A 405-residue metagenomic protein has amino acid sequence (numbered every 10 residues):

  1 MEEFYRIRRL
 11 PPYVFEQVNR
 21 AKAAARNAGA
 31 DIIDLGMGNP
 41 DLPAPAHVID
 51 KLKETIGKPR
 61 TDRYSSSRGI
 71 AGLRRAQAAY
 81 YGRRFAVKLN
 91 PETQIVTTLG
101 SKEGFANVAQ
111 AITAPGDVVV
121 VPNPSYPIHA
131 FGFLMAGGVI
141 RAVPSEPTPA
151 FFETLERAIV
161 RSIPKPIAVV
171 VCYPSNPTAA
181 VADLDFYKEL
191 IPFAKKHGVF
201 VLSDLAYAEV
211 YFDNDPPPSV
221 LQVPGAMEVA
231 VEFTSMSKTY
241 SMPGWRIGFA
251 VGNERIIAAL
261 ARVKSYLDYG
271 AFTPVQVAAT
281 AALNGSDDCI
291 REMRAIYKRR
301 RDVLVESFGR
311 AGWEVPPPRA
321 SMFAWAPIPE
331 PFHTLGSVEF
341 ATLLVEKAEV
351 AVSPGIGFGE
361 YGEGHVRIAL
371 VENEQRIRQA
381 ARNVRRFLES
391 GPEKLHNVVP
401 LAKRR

Functional and structural regions predicted by a protein language model:
E2-G100, N107, A282-G285, S390-K394 (+1 more regions): N-terminal small-domain helix-loop-helix segment of the aminotransferase-like
A25-A28, A136, K196-H197, A311 (+1 more regions): Helix C-cap/helix->beta junction micro-motif
V87, H333-G336, L343-S353, G357-R405: PLP-dependent enzyme catalytic core of the Aspartate aminotransferase-like
A111-F133: Conserved PLP-anchoring active-site segment centered on the Schiff-base-forming lysine
R141, S145-N214: Active-site phosphate-binding strand-loop segment of PLP-dependent enzymes
V223, M227-K298, D302-A311, F387-L388 (+1 more regions): Conserved core segment of the aminotransferase class I/II
T280, I296-V305, V315-I328, G362: Conserved glycine-rich beta-strand-loop-beta hairpin in the small C-terminal domain of fold type I
